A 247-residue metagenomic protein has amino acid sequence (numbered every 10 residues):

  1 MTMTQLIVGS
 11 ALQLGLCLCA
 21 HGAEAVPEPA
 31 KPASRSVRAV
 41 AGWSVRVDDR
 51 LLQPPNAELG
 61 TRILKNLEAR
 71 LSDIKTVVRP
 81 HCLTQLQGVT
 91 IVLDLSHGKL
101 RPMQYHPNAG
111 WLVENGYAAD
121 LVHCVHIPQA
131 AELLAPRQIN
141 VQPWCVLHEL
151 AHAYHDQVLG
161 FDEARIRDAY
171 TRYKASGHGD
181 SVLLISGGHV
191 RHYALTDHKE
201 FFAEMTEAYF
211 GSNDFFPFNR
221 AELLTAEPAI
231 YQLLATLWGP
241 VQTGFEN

Functional and structural regions predicted by a protein language model:
M1-Q5: Positively charged n-region of N-terminal signal peptides that target proteins for export
G9-C17: Bacterial N-terminal signal peptides
A20-P27: Boundary at the C-terminal end of the N-terminal hydrophobic targeting segment
P32-A33, V37: A domain-start/cap signature at the N-terminus of enzymes
A39-T61: Acidic/histidine-rich, surface-exposed loop or edge segments in extracytoplasmic proteins
R46, T90-V92, H126, A153 (+2 more regions): Structural recognition of the beta-strand scaffold that forms the well-ordered cores of secreted hydrolase catalytic
R62-T171, A175, E227: Acidic/His-rich structured neighborhood in mature extracellular/periplasmic domains
A119-L121, P136, Y170-N247: Metalloprotease/metallohydrolase-associated module, dominated by Zn2+-dependent proteases
